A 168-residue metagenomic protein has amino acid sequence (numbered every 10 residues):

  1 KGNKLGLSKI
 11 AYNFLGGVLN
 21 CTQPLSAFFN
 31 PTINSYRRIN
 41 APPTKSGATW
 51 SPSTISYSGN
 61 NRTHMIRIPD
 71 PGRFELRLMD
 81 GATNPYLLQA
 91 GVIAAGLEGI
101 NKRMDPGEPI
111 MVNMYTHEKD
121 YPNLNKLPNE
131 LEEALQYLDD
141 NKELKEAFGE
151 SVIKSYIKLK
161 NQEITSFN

Functional and structural regions predicted by a protein language model:
K1-I110, E118-L124: Active-site capping/gating regions of soluble enzymes
V112-N168: Acidic, glycine-enriched catalytic cores built around paired aspartates
